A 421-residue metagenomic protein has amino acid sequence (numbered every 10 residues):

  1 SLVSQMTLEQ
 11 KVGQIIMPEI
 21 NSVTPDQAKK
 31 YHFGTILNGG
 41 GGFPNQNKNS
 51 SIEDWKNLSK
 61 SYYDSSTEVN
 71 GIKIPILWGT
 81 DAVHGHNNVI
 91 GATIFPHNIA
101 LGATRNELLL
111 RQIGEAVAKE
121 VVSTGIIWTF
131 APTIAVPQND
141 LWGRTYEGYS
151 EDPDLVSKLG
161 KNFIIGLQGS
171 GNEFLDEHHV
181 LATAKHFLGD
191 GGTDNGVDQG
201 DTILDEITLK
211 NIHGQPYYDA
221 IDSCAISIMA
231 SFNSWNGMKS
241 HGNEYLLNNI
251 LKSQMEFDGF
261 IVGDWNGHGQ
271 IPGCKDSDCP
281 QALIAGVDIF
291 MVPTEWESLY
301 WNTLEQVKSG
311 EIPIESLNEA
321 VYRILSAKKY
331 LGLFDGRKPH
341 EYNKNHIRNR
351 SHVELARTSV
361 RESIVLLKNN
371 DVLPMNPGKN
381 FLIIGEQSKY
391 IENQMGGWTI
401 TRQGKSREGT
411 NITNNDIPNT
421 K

Functional and structural regions predicted by a protein language model:
S1-K421: Glycoside hydrolase catalytic-domain context in secreted enzymes
